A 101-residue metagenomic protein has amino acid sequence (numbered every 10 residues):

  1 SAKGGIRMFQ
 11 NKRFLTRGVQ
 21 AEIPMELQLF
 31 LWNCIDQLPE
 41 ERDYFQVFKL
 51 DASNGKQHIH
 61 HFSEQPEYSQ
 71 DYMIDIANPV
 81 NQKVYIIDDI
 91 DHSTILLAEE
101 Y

Functional and structural regions predicted by a protein language model:
S1-I74: N-terminal "domain-start" segment
Q65-Y101: Short, compact, well-ordered microdomains
